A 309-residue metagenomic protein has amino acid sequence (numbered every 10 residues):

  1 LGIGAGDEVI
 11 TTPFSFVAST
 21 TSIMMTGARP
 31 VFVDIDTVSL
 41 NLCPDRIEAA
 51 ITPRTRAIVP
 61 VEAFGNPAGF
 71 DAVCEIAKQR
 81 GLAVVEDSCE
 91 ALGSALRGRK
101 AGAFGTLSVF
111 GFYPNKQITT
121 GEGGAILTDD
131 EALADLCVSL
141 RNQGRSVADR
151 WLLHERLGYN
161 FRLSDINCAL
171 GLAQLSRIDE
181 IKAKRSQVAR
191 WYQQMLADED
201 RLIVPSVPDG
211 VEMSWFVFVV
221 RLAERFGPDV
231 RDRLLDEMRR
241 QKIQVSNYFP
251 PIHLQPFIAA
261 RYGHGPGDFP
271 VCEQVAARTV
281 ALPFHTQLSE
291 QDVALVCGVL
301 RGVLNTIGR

Functional and structural regions predicted by a protein language model:
G2-S88, A95: PLP-dependent aminotransferase-like
V9-T11, I23, F112, G124 (+1 more regions): Hydrophobic alpha-helical segments that mediate membrane insertion or helix-helix packing
I10, V31, A83-V85, V109 (+2 more regions): Structural detector of well-ordered beta-strand residues that form the stable sheet scaffold of enzyme domains
F14, A28, I35, E62 (+5 more regions): Histidine-centered beta-alpha loop that forms part of the nucleotide-sugar donor binding/catalytic region in diverse
S15, V38-S39, G65, K116 (+3 more regions): Glycine-/small-residue-rich active-site loops that bind phosphorylated ligands and cofactors
D45, A57-V61, F70-A72, Q79 (+2 more regions): PLP-dependent aminotransferase class I/II
E86-T120, D149-E155, I203: Conserved active-site segment immediately N-terminal to the catalytic lysine that forms the internal aldimine
A103-N142, D165: Active-site PLP attachment segment
